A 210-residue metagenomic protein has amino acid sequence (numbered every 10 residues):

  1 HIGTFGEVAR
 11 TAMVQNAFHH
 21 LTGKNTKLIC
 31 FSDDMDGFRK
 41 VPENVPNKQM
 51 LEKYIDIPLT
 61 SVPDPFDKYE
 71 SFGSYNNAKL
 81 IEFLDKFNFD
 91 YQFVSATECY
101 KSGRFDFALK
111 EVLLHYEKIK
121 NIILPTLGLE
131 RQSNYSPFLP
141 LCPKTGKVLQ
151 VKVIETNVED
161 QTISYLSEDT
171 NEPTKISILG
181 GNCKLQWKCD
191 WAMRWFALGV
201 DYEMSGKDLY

Functional and structural regions predicted by a protein language model:
I2, L59-F72, T97-K101, A197-L209: The substrate-binding groove and active-site-proximal loops of carbohydrate-active enzymes, especially glycoside
I2-P46, R194, G199-Y210: N-terminal catalytic cores of NTP/NDP-binding nucleotidyl/phosphoryl-transfer enzymes
C30-D33, Q92-R104: Acidic carboxylate-rich catalytic motifs and surrounding loops in phosphoryl-/glycosyl-chemistry enzymes
G37-R39, C99-F105, R131, L149-V151: Short, well-ordered, mixed-charge alpha-helical segments that flank or form enzyme active sites
K48-F87: A glycine-rich helix N-cap at a beta->alpha junction
Q49-T60, L113-L127, S136, P140-L141: Acidic, His- and aromatic-enriched active-site or binding-groove loops in soluble protein domains that engage sugars
K118, P125-Y210: Alpha-helical recognition segments enriched in aromatics with Gly/Pro capping that present substrate-recognition
